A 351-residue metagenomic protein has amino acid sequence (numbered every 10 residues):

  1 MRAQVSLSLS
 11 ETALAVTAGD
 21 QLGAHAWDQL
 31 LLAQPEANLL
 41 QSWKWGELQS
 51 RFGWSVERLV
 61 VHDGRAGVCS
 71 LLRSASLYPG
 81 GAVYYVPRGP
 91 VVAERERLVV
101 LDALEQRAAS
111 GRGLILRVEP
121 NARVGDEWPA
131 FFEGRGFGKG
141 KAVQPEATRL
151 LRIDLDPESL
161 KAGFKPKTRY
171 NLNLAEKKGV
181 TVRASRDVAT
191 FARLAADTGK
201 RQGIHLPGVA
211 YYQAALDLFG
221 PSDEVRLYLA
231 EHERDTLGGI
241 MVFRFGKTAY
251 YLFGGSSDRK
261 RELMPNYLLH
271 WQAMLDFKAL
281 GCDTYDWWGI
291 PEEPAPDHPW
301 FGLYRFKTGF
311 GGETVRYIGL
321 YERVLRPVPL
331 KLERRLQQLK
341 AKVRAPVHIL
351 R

Functional and structural regions predicted by a protein language model:
R2-L14, Q34, Y78, F132-E158 (+1 more regions): Active-site/acyl-donor-binding loops of N-acyltransferases
A18-D63, G67-P79, P120-G125, P129-Q144 (+1 more regions): A conserved beta-strand-loop-helix scaffold within acyl/acetyltransferase catalytic domains
V83, G113-I115, T248, T284: Residues at the N-termini of beta-strands
V86: Flexible glycine-rich active-site/ligand-binding loops centered on an Asp-His dyad
P90-F131: A gly/proline- and charged-residue-enriched helix-loop-helix capping module
V99-R107, A214-K331: Aromatic (often tryptophan-rich) hydrophobic motifs at membrane interfaces
